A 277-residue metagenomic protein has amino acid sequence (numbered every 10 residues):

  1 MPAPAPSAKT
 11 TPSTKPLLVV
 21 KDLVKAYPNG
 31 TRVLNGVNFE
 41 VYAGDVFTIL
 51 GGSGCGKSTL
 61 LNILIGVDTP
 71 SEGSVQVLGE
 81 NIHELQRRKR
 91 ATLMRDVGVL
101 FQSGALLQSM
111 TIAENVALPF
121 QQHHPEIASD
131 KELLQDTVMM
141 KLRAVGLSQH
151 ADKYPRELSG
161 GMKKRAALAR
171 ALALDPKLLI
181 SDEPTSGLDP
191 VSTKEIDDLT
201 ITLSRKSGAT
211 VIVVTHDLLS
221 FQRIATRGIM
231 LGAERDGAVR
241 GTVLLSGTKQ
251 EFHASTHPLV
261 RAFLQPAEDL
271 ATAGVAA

Functional and structural regions predicted by a protein language model:
L50-G52: The feature captures the beta-strand-to-loop junction immediately N-terminal to the Walker
I65: Helix-to-loop junction immediately C-terminal to a conserved catalytic motif
N81, Q121-H124, S129-Q149: Conserved ABC ATPase "signature" region
M110-L118: Short coil-to-helix segment of the ABC ATPase nucleotide-binding domain corresponding to the Q-loop/switch region
Y154-L158, M162: Conserved ABC ATPase signature
D175: Conserved catalytic motifs of ABC-family nucleotide-binding domains
L179-D182: Catalytic Walker B motif of ABC-type/P-loop ATPase nucleotide-binding domains
